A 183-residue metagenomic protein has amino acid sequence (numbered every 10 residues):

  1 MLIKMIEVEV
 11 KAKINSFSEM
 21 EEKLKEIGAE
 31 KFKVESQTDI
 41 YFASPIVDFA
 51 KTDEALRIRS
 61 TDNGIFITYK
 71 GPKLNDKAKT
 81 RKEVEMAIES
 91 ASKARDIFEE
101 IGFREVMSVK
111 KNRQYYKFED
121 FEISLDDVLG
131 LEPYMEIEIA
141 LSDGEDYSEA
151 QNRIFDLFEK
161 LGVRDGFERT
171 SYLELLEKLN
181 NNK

Functional and structural regions predicted by a protein language model:
L2-D120, L161-K183: N-terminal strand-loop-strand beta-hairpin
K70, G130-E138: Residues forming anionic-ligand binding surfaces in small-molecule and nucleic-acid pockets of primarily soluble enzymes
D120, I137, I154-D156, N180: A generic membrane alpha-helix/interface feature
D127: Beta-strand/loop substructures that line and gate deep hydrophobic ligand-binding cavities in soluble
A140-E145: A generic structural motif
D146-R169: Mixed-charge, glycine-accented linear interaction segment located at domain edges/termini
